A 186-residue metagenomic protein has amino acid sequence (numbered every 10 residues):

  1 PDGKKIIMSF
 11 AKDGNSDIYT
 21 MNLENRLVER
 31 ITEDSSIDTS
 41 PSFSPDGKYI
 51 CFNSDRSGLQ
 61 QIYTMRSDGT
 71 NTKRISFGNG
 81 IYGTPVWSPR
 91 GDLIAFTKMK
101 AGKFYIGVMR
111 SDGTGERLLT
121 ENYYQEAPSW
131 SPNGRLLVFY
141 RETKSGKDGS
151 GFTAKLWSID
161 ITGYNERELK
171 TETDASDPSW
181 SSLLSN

Functional and structural regions predicted by a protein language model:
P1-N186: Sequence signature of WD/YWTD-type beta-propeller architectures
